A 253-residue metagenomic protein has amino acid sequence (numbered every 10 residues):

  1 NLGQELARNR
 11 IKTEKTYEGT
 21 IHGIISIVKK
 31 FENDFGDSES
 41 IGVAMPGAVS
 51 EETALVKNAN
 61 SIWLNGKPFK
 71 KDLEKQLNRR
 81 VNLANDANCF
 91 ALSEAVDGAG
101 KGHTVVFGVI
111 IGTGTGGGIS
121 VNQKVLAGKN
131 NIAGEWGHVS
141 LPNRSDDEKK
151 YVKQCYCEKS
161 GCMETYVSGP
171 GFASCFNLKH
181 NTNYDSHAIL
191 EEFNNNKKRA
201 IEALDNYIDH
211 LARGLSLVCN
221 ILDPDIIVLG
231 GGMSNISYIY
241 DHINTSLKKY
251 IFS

Functional and structural regions predicted by a protein language model:
N1-L6, G108-V125: Gly/Thr-rich phosphate-binding beta-strand-loop-beta motif of the actin/hexokinase/Hsp70
N1-S40, S50-T53, K71-V81, E94-H103 (+1 more regions): ATP-binding/phosphotransfer module of carbohydrate and carboxylate kinases, centering on a glycine-rich
R8-R10, A59, G128: Residue-level detector of high-confidence beta-strand sites
A54-N65: A charged helix-plus-loop insertion that forms the helical arch/lid used to bind and gate nucleic-acid substrates
L83-A87: Short loop/edge segments at beta-strand edges and connector loops that shape dinucleotide/nucleotide cofactor-binding
S93-E94, G118-N122, L126-G128, S140-P142: Short beta-strand-to-turn element immediately C-terminal to the catalytic PLP-Schiff-base lysine in fold type I
A133-W136: Structural signature of FAD isoalloxazine-binding scaffolds in flavoprotein oxidoreductases
